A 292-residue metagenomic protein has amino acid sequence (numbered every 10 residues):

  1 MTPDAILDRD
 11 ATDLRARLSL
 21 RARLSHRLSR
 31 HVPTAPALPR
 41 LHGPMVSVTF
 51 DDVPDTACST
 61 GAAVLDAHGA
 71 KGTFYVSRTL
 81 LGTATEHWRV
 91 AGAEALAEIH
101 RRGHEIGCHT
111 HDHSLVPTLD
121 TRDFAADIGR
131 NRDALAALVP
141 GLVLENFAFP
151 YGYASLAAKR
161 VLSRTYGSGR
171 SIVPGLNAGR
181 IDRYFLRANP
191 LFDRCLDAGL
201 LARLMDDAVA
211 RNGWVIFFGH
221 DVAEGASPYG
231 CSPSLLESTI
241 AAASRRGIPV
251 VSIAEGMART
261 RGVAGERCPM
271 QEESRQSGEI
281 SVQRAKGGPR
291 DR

Functional and structural regions predicted by a protein language model:
T2-P39, R203: Alpha-helical membrane-targeting segments
S29-R40, G72, G82-T83, A136-A137 (+5 more regions): C-terminal domain-boundary segment and adjacent tail
R40-V46: A short, charged/proline- and glycine-enriched loop that marks the coil->beta-strand transition at the N-terminal
S47-V48, E105: Hydrophobic "anchor" residues on beta-strands that sit immediately upstream of conserved functional sites
F50-D52, T56-C58: Conserved beta-strand->loop/alpha-helix structural units within folded catalytic cores of enzymes with alpha/beta
G61-V64: N-terminal carbohydrate-binding/catalytic regions of secreted carbohydrate-active enzymes
D66-G167, I172-G175, G179-L186, P190 (+1 more regions): Metal-dependent polysaccharide deacetylase catalytic core of the NodB/CE4 family, i.e., the active-site-bearing domain
A93, T121-A126, C195-A198, A202 (+2 more regions): Non-membrane alpha-helical structural segments and their capping/turn regions in soluble enzymes
